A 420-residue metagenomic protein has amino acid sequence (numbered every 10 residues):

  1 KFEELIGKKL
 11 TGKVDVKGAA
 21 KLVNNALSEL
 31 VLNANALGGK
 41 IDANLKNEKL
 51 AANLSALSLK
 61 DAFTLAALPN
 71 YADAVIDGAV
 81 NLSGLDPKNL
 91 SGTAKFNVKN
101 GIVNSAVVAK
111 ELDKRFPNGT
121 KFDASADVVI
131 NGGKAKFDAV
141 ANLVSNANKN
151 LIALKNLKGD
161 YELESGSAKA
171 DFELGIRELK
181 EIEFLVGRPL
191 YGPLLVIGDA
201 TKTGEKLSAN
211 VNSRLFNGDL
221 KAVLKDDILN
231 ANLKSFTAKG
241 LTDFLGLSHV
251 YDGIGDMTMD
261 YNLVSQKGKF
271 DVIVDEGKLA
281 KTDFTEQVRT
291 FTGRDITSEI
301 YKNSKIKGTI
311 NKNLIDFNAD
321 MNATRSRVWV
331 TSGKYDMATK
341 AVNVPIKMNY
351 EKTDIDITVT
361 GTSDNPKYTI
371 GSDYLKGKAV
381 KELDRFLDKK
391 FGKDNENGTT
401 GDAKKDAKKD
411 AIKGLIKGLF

Functional and structural regions predicted by a protein language model:
K1, T11-G12, L22-A26, N53-T64 (+9 more regions): Flexible, solvent-exposed coil segments and beta strand-coil junctions, predominantly the extracellular/periplasmic
E3-I6, F63-L68, E111-D113, E183-V186 (+1 more regions): Extracellular loop and loop/strand-boundary signature of outer-membrane beta-barrel proteins
K8-K13, K17-L37, L45, L85-L90 (+7 more regions): Extended terminal
L57, G101, F236, D275-G277 (+2 more regions): Solvent-exposed coil/turn segments that connect beta secondary-structure elements in extracytoplasmic/periplasmic
K99-G101, N156, E173-G175: Intrinsically disordered, low-complexity segments enriched in glycine and mixed charged residues
A106-K110, A280-Q287: Outer-membrane beta-barrel and related beta-rich outer-membrane complex signature in Gram-negative bacteria
N217-D219, K225-H249: Acidic, serine/threonine- and glycine-rich low-complexity intrinsically disordered segments that serve as flexible
